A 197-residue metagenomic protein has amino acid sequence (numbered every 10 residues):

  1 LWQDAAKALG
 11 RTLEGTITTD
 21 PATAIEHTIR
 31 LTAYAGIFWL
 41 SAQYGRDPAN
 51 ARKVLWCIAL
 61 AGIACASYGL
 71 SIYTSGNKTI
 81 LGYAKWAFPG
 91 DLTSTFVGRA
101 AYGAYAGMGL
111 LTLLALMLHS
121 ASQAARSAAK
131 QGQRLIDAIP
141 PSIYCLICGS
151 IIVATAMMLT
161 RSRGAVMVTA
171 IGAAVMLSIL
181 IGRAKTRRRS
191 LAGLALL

Functional and structural regions predicted by a protein language model:
W2-E14, T18-L197: Alpha-helical transmembrane segments of multi-pass inner-membrane proteins
